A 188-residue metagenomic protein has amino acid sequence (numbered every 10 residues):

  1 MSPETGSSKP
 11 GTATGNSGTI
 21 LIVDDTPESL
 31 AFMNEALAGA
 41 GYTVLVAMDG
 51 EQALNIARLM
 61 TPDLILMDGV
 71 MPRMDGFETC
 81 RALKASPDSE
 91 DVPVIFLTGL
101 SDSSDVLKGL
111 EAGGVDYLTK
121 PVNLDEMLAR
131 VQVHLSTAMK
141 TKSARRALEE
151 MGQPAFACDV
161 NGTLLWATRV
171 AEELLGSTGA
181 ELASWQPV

Functional and structural regions predicted by a protein language model:
E28, M48-Q52, D63, D75-R81: Acidic catalytic/metal-coordinating carboxylates
A31-G39: Charged docking surfaces used in two-component/phosphorelay signaling
G41-M48, I56: Short hydrophobic/Thr-rich beta-strand motif most characteristic of the beta2 strand and flanking loop of CheY-like
M60-L66: Active-site beta3 strand of CheY-like receiver
M71: Receiver (REC) domain active-site loop signature in two-component systems and cognate sites in sensor histidine kinases
V115: Short, glycine/charged-rich "phosphate-handling" switch motifs in NTP-dependent and phosphotransfer domains
K120: A Lys-centered signature of the CheY-like receiver
G152, F156-V188: PAS-family sensory domains
